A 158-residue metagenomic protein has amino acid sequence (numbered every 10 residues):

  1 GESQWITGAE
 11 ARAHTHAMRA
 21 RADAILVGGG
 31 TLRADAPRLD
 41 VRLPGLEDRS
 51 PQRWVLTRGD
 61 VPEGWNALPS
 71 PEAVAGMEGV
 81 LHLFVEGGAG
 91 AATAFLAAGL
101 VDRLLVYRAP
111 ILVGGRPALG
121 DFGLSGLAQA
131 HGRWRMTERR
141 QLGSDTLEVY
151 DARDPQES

Functional and structural regions predicted by a protein language model:
G1-S158: Enzymes that bind and transform nitrogen-containing heteroaromatic metabolites
